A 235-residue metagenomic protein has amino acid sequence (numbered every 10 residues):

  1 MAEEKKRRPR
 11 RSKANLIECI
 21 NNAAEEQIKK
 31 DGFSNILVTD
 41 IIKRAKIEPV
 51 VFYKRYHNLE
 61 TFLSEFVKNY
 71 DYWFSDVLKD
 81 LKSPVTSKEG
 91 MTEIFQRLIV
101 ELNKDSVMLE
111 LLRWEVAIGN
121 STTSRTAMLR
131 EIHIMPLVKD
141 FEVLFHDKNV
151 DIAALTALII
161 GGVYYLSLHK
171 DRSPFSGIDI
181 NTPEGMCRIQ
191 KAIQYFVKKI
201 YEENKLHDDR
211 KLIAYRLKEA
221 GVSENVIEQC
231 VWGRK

Functional and structural regions predicted by a protein language model:
M1-A14, H207, G221: N-terminal intrinsically disordered/low-complexity leader segments
K13-E25, I41, F66-Y70, F74: Generic hydrophobic, amphipathic alpha-helix propensity
C19, Q27-T61, E65: Helix-turn-helix
A45-P49, S223, R234: Short coil turns linking two alpha-helices in DNA-binding domains
E65, K79-K104, M108, D147-T156: Hydrophobic alpha-helical connector segments
F74-L78, N120-H146, A153-A154, C187-K191: Amphipathic alpha-helical packing segments from all-alpha helical-bundle domains
L102-S124, H169-S176: Amphipathic alpha-helical segments used for helix-helix packing
F141-F196, I200-H207: Hydrophobic/aromatic-rich alpha-helical bundle segments in the mid-to-C-terminal region
